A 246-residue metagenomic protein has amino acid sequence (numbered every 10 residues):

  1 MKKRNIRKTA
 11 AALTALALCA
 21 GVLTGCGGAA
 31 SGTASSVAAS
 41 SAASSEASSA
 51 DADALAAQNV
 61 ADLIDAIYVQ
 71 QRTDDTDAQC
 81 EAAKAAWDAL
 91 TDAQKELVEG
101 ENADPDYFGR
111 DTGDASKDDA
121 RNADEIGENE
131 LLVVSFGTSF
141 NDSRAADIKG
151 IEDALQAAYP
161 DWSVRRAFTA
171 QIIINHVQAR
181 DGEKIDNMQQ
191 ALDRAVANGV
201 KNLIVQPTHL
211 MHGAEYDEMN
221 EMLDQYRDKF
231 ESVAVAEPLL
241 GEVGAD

Functional and structural regions predicted by a protein language model:
M1-L13: Bacterial Sec-dependent N-terminal signal peptides
L16-A20: Core hydrophobic alpha-helical transmembrane segments of single-pass membrane proteins
G21-G25: C-terminal motif of bacterial Sec signal peptides marking the signal peptidase cleavage site
G27-A29: Bacterial signal peptide processing site
S31-L63, Y107-R121: N-terminal, intrinsically disordered, polar/charged segments of Gram-positive cell-envelope systems that serve as
S49-R110: Beta-rich interaction/scaffold domains
N102-D246: Active-site-proximal alpha-helix that buttresses catalytic centers in soluble enzyme cores
